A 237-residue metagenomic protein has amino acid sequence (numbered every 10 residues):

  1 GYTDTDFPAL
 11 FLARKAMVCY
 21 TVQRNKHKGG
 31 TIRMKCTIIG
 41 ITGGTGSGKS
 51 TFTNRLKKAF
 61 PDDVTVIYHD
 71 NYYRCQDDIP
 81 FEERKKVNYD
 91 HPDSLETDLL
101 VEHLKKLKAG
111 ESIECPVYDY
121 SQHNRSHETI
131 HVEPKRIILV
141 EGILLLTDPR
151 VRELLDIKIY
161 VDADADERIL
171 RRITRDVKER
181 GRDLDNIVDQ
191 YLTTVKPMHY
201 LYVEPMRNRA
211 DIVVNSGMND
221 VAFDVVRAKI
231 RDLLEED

Functional and structural regions predicted by a protein language model:
L10-R33: Short, Lys/Arg-enriched N-terminal segments with co-localized hydrophobic residues within the first ~10-30 amino acids
G44: P-loop (Walker A) phosphate-binding loop of NTP-binding proteins
K49: Conserved lysine of the Walker
F52: Hydrophobic positions on the alpha1 helix immediately C-terminal to the Walker A/P-loop
D62-D77: Short beta-strand-centered segment that lines the nucleotide-binding/catalytic pocket of NTP-utilizing
I79-Y120: Conserved nucleotide-sensing/catalytic segment adjacent to the nucleotide-binding pocket in NTP-handling enzymes
S126-E179: ATP-dependent NMP and nucleoside kinases share a basic, alpha-helical "lid"
E133-P134, T174, K196-D237: NTP-dependent small-molecule kinase module
